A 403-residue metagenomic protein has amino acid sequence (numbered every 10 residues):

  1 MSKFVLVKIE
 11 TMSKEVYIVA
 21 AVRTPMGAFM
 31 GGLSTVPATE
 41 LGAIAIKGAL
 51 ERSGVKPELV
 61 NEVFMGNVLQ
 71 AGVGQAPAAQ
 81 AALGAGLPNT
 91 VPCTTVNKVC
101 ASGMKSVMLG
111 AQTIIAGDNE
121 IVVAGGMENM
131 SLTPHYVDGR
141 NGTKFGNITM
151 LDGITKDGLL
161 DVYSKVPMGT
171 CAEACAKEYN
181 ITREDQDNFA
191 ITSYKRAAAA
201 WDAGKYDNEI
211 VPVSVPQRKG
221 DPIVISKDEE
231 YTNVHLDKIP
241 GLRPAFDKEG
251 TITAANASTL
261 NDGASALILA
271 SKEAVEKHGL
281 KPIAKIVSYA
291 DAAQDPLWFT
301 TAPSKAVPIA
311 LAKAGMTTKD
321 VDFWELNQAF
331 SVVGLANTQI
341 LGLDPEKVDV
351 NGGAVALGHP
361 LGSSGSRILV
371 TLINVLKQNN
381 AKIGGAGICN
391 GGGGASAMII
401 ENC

Functional and structural regions predicted by a protein language model:
I9-V36, V234-T301, K305, V370-T371 (+3 more regions): Condensing-enzyme catalytic core mediating Claisen C-C bond formation in acyl metabolism
V22-T24, S34-I44, R52, D185-K277 (+1 more regions): N-terminal extracellular/periplasmic Venus flytrap/periplasmic-binding protein-like
T24-L50, L69-A71, T94-M108, E120 (+7 more regions): Active-site pocket-shaping loop/turn-to-helix segments
G48-N61, C175-N180, V275-G279, P308-F323 (+1 more regions): Phosphate/pyrophosphate-binding loops at sites that engage ATP/ADP/AMP, CoA/4′-phosphopantetheine, polyphosphate
N67-I121, L151, V162-P167, N233-T259 (+3 more regions): Conserved catalytic cysteine-centered active-site region of acyl-thioester-dependent Claisen-condensing enzymes
V96-E128, A176-K205, A266-E273, T338 (+2 more regions): Active-site-proximal alpha-helical scaffold in enzymes
I121-A174: Flexible glycine-/small-residue-enriched beta->alpha junction loops that bind anionic phosphate/pyrophosphate groups
C171-E173, E209, Q217, V287-A356: Active-site pocket-lining segment
